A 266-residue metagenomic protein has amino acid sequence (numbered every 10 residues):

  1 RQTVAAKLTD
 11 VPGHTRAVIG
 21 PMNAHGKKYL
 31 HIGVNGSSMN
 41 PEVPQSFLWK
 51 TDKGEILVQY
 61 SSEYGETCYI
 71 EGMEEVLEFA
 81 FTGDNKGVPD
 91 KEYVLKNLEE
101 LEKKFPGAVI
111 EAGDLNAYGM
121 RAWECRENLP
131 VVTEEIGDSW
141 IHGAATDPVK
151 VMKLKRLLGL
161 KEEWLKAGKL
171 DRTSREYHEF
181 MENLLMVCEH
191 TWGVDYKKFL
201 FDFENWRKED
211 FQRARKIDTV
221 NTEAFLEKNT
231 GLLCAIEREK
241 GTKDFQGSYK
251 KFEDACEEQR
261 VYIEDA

Functional and structural regions predicted by a protein language model:
R1-E264: Catalytic-domain carbohydrate-binding cleft regions of carbohydrate-active enzymes
